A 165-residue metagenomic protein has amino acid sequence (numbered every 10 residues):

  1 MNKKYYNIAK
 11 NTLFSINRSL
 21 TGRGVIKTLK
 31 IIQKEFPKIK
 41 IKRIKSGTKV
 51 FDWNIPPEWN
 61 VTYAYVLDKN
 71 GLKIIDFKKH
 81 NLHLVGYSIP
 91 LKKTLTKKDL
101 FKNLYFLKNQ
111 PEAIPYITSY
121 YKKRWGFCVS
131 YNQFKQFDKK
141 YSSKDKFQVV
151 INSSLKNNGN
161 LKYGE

Functional and structural regions predicted by a protein language model:
M1-E165: N-terminal hydrophobic/helix-forming segments and targeting peptides
